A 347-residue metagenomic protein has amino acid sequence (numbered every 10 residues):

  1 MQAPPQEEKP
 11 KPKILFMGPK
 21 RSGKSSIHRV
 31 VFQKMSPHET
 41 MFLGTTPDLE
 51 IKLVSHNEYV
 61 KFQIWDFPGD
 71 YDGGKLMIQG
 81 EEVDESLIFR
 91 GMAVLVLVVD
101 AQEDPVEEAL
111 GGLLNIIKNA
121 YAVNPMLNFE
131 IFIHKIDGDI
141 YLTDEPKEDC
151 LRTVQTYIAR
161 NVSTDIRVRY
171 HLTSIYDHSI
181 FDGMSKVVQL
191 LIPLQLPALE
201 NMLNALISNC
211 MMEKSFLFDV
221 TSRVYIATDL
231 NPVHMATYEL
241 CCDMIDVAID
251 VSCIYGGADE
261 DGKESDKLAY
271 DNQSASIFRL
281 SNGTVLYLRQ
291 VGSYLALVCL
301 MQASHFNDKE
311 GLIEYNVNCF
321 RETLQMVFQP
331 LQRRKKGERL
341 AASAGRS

Functional and structural regions predicted by a protein language model:
M1-P19, T46, E50-L53, T156-A159 (+5 more regions): Short, flexible boundary segments at extreme N-termini or domain junctions of P-loop NTPases and their
P12-M35: Glycine-rich phosphate-binding P-loop
F32-K61: Switch I (effector-binding) loop of TRAFAC-class P-loop GTPase G-domains
D48-E50, Y59-N119: Switch II of P-loop NTPase G domains
M126-F129, G138-K214, V233-T237, D243 (+3 more regions): Canonical P-loop GTPase G-domain recognition
L199, P232-L286: A charged amphipathic helix-loop-strand protein-protein interaction module that recurs in cytosolic assemblies
S215-T221: Short hydrophobic alpha-helical segments used for membrane anchoring or interfacial signaling
Q290-V298: Short hydrophobic/glycine-rich mini-motifs in sensory/regulatory modules that couple input to downstream signaling
